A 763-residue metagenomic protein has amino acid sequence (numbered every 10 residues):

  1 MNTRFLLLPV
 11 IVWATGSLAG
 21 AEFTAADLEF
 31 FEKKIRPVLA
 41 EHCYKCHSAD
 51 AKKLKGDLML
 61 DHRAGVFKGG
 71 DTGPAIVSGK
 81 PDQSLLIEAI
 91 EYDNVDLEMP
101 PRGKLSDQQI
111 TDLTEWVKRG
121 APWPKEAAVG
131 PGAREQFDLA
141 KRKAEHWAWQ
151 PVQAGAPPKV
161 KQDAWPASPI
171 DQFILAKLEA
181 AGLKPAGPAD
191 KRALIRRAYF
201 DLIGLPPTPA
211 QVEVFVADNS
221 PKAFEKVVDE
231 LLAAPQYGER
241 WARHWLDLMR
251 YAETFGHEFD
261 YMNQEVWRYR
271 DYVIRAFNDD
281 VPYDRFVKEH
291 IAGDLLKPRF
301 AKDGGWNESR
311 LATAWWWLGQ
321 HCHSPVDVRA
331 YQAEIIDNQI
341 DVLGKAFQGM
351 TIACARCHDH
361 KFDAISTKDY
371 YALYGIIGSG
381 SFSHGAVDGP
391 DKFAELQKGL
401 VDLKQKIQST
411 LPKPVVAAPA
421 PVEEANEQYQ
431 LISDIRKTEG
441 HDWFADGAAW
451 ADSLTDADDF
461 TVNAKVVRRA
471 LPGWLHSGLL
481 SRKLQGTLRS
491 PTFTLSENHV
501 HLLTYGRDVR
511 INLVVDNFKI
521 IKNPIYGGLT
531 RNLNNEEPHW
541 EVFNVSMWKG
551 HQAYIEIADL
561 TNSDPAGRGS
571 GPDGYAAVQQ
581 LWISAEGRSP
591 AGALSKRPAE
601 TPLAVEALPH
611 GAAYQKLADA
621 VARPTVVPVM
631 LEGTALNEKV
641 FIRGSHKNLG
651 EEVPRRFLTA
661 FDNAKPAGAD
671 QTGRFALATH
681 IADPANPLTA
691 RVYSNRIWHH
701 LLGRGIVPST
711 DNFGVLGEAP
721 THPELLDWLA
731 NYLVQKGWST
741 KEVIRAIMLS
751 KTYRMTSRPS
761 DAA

Functional and structural regions predicted by a protein language model:
L7-S17: Bacterial N-terminal signal peptides
L18-D294, H360, S379-A449, P472 (+3 more regions): Aromatic- and Gly/Pro-enriched helix-to-coil junctions and flexible linker segments
L39, F347-A353: Short metal-coordination and nucleic-acid-contact micro-motifs, chiefly zinc-binding Cys/His arrays
W241, L246-Q264, Y269, L295 (+4 more regions): Beta-propeller blade termini and top-face loops
A333, L471-G486, N532-N534, A667-Q671: Extracellular beta-rich ligand/substrate-recognition surface
P472-E497, V509-N512, H539-E541, L677-H680: Short beta-strands within extracellular/lumenal beta-sheet-rich domains
F518-A553, A558-G567, R588: Extracellular carbohydrate recognition and processing domains and analogous Trp-centered ligand-binding platforms
